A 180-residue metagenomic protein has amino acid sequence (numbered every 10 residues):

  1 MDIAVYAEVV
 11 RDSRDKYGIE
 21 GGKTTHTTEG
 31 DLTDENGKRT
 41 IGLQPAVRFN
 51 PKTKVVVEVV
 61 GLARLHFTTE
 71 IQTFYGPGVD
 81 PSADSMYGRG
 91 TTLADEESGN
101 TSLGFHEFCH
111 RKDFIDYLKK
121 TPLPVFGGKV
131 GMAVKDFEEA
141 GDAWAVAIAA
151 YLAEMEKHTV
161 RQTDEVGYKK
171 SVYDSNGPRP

Functional and structural regions predicted by a protein language model:
M1-G21: N-terminal module-boundary/linker segments of secreted carbohydrate-active enzymes
D2-A7, E29, K38-T40, R111: Intrinsically disordered, low-complexity regions
V10-R14, Q72-D80, H110: Generic "edge-of-domain/loop-turn" microfeature
K23-G78, S98, M132-P180: Metalloprotease/metallohydrolase-associated module, dominated by Zn2+-dependent proteases
G78-D95, P124-F137: Surface-exposed intrinsically disordered loops and tails
A94, S98, S102-L103: Short, charged/polar micro-motifs that form catalytic or ligand-binding hotspots
S102-I115: Active-site recognition of the HExxH zinc-binding catalytic motif
I115-V125: Membrane-interfacial alpha-helical segments at the cytosolic side of multi-pass membrane proteins
